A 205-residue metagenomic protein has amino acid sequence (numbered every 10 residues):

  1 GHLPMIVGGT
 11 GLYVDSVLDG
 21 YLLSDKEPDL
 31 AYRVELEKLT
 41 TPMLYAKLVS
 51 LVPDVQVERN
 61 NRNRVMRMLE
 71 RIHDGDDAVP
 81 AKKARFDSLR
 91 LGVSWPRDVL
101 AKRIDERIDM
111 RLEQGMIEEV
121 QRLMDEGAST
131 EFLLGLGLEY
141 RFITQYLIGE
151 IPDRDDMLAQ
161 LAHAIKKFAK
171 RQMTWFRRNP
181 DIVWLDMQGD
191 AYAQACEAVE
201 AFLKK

Functional and structural regions predicted by a protein language model:
G1-K205: Phosphate/pyrophosphate-binding catalytic cores of soluble transferases and nucleic-acid-acting enzymes
